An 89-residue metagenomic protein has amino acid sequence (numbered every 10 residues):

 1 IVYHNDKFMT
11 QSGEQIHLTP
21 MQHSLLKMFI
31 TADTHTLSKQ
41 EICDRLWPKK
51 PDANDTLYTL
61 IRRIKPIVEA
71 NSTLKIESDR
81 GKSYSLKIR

Functional and structural regions predicted by a protein language model:
I1-H23, S85-R89: A structural micro-motif at secondary-structure boundaries
I1-V2, S72-K75: Short small/polar-residue motifs
D6-F8, M28, I67: Short acidic/polar alpha-helix capping motifs at helix-coil junctions
E14-L46, I64: Short amphipathic alpha-helical recognition elements used for nucleic-acid or partner binding across transcription
H17-L26, P51-N71, S78-Y84: DNA-recognition element of transcription regulators
T34, W47-P48, E69-T73: Residue-level recognition of short, structured coil/turn motifs that connect secondary structure elements
S38, E77-S78: Short, hydrophobic secondary-structure boundary micro-motifs
